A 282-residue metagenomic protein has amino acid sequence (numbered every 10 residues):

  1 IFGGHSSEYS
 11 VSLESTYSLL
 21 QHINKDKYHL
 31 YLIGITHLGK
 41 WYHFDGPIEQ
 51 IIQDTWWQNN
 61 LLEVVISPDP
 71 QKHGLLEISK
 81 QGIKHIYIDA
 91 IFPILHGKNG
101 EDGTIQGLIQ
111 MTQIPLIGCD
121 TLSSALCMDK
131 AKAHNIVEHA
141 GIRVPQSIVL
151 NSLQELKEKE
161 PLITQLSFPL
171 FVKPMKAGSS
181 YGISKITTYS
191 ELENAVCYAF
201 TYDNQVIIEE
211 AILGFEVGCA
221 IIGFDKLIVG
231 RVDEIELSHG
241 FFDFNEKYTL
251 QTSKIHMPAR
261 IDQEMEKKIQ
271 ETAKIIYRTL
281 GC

Functional and structural regions predicted by a protein language model:
I1-F2, S6-Y17, Q21, Q81-H85 (+2 more regions): Active-site nucleotide/adenylate-binding loops and adjacent lid/helix of ATP-dependent enzymes
I1-L122, L126-M128, K132, H139 (+1 more regions): ATP-binding N-terminal substructure of ATP-dependent carboxylate-amine bond-forming enzymes
F2-H5, K25, G141, D262-C282: ATP-dependent carboxylate activation and anion-phosphoryl transfer catalytic cores that bind Mg-ATP to form
N24-Y28, I142, F200-Q205, L237 (+1 more regions): Generic secondary-structure signature for well-ordered alpha-helical cores
Y87-D89, Q113, S167, D203 (+1 more regions): Residue-level detector of structured alpha->beta connecting loops
T187-E271, I276: Phosphate-binding site of ATP-dependent enzymes
